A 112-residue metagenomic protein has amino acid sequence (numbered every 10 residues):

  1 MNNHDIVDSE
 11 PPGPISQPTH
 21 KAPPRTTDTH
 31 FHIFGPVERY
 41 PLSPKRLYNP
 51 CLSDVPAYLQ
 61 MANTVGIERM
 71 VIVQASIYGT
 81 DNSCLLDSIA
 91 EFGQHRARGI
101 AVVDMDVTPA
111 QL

Functional and structural regions predicted by a protein language model:
M1-L112: Helix-coil boundary/capping segments in enzymes
